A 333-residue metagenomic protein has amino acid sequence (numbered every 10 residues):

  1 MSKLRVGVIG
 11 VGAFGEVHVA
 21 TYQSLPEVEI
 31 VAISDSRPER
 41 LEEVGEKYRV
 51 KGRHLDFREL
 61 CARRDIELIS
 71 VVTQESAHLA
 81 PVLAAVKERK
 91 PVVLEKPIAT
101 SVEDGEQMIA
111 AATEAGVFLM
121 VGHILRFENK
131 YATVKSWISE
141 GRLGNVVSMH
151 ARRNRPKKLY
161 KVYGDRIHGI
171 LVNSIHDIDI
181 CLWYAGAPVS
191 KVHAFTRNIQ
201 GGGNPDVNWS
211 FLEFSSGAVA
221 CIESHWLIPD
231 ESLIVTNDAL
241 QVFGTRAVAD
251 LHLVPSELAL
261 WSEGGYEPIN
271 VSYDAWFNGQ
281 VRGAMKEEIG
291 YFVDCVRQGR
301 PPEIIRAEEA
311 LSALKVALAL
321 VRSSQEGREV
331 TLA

Functional and structural regions predicted by a protein language model:
M1-K3, L68-T73, Y291-A333: C-terminal helix-rich "cap/oligomerization" subdomain common to oxidoreductases
M1-Y48: N-terminal Rossmann-like dinucleotide-binding module
H18, Y48-A111: Beta-loop-alpha module in the N-terminal Rossmann-like domain of NAD(P)-dependent dehydrogenases, especially those
V28-A32, E67-I69, H168-G169: Short active-site oxyanion
L94, L119-V121, H150, L251: Hydrophobic residues in well-ordered beta-strands that form the structural core
F118, L125-G202, W209, V219 (+1 more regions): Predominantly a Rossmann-like dinucleotide-binding segment in NAD(P)-dependent oxidoreductases
H176-E257, K286-C295, G299-R300: Contiguous beta-strand/loop segments that form the cofactor/metal-binding neighborhood of enzyme cores
W276-G290: Active-site loop of classical SDR/Rossmann-like NAD(P)-dependent oxidoreductases, centered on the catalytic Tyr-X3-Lys
